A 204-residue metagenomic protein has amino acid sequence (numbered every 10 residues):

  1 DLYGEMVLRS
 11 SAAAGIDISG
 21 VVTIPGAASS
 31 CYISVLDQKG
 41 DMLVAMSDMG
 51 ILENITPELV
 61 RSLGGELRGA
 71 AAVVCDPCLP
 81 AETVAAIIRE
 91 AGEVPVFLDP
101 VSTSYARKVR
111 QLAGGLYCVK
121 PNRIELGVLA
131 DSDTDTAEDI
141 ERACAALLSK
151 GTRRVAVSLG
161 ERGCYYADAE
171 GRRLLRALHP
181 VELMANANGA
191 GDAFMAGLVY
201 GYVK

Functional and structural regions predicted by a protein language model:
D1-C31: Substrate-binding N-lobe of the ribokinase-like
S19-I24, S34-A72: Conserved phosphate-binding/catalytic loop of the ribokinase/pfkB sugar-kinase fold
C31-V35, V44, G163-A167: Short beta-strand scaffold segments in enzyme catalytic cores
M46-S47, A130-D133, D168, N188: Short, flexible helix/strand-to-coil boundary loops that buttress conserved ligand/catalytic motifs in alpha/beta
A72-R142, R162-C164: Conserved beta-alpha-beta core of the PfkB/ribokinase-like small-molecule kinase fold
R110-Q111, A137-K204: Conserved phosphate-binding/catalytic region of the ribokinase-like
